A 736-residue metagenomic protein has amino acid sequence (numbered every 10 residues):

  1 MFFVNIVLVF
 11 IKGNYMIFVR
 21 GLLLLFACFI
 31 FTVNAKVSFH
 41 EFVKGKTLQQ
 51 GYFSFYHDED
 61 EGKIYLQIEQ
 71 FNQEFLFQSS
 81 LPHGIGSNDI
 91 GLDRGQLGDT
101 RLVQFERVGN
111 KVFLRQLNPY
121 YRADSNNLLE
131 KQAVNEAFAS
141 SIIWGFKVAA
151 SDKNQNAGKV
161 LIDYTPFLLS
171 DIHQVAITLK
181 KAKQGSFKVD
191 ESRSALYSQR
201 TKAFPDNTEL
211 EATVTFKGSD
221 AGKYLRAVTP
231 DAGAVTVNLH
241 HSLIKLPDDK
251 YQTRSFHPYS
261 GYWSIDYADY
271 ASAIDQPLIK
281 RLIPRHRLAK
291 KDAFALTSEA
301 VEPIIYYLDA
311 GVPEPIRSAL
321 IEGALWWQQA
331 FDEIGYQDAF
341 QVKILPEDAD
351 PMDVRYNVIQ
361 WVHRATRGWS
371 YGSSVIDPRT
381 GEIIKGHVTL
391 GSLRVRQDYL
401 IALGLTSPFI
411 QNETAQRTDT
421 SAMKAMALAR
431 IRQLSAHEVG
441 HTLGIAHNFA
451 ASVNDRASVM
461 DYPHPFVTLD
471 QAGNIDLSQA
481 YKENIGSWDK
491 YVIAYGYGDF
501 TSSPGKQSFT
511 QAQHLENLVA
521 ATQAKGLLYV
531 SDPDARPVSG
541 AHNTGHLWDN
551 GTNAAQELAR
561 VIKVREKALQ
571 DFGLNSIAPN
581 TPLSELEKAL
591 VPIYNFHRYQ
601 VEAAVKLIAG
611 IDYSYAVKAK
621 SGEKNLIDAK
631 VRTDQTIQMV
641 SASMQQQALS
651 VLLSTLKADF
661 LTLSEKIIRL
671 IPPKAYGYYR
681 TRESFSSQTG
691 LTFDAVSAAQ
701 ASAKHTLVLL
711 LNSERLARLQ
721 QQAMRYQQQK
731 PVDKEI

Functional and structural regions predicted by a protein language model:
I17-L24: Sec-dependent signal peptide recognition, specifically the positively charged N-region followed immediately by
F26-N34: Hydrophobic h-region of N-terminal signal peptides that target proteins for export in Gram-negative bacteria
K36-V312, L345-Q397, A402-A422, I431: Auxiliary tRNA-acceptor-end handling modules of aminoacyl-tRNA synthetases
Q73, P313-A339: Zn2+-dependent metallopeptidase catalytic core
Q96, P277, A310, E314-E322 (+3 more regions): Soluble non-cytosolic domains of exported or imported proteins
L325-Y336, R364, G440-H441, I445 (+2 more regions): Sec-exported extracytoplasmic/periplasmic mature domains
I344-V362, A429-N484: The catalytic-center signature of Zn2+-dependent metalloproteases
N454-I736: Conserved catalytic/binding loops enriched for acidic/polar residues
